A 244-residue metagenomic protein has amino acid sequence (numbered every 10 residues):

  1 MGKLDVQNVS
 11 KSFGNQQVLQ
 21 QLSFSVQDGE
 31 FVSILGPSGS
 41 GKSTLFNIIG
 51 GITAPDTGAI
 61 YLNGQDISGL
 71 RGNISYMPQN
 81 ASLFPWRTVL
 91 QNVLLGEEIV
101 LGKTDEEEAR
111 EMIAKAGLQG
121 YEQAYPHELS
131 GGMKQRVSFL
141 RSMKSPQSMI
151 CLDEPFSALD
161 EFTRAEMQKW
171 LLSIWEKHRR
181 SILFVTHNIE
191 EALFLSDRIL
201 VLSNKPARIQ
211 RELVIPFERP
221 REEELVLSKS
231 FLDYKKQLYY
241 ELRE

Functional and structural regions predicted by a protein language model:
G14, A54, R87, Q91-E106 (+1 more regions): ABC-type ATPase nucleotide-binding domains, specifically the catalytic core motifs of the NBD
L35-P37: The feature captures the beta-strand-to-loop junction immediately N-terminal to the Walker
G50: Helix-to-loop junction immediately C-terminal to a conserved catalytic motif
G58-L70: Conserved ABC transporter NBD signature motif
T104-Y121, S173: Conserved ABC ATPase "signature" region
Y125-L129, M133: Conserved ABC ATPase signature
K144-S148: A short, proline-enriched helix->beta-strand linker immediately N-terminal to the Walker B motif in ABC-type P-loop
